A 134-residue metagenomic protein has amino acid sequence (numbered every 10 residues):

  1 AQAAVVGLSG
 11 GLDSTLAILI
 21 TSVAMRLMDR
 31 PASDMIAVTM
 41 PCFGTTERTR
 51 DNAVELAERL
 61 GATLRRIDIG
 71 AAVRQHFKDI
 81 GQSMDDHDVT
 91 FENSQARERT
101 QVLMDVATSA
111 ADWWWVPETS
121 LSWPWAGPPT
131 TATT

Functional and structural regions predicted by a protein language model:
A1-L8, A37-T39, S83-T90, T134: Glycine- and acidic
A1-V5, V23-S33: RNA-binding accessory domains that recognize and position tRNA/RNA substrates
V6-S9, T15-L19, V38-P41, R65-G70 (+2 more regions): Generic beta-strand/beta-sheet core signal
L12-A24, N52, L56: FabD-like malonyl-/acyl-CoA
A17, T49, R99: Hydrophobic (often cysteine-bearing) scaffold residues that line and stabilize catalytic clefts of nucleotide/cofactor
I20, N52, Q75, V102-V106: Alpha-helical scaffold segments in soluble metabolic enzymes
M25, L60, M84-T134: Active-site adenylate/phosphate-handling loop in enzymes that bind or generate adenylated species
R30, D34-D88, A96, S122: A conserved beta-strand->alpha-helix junction
